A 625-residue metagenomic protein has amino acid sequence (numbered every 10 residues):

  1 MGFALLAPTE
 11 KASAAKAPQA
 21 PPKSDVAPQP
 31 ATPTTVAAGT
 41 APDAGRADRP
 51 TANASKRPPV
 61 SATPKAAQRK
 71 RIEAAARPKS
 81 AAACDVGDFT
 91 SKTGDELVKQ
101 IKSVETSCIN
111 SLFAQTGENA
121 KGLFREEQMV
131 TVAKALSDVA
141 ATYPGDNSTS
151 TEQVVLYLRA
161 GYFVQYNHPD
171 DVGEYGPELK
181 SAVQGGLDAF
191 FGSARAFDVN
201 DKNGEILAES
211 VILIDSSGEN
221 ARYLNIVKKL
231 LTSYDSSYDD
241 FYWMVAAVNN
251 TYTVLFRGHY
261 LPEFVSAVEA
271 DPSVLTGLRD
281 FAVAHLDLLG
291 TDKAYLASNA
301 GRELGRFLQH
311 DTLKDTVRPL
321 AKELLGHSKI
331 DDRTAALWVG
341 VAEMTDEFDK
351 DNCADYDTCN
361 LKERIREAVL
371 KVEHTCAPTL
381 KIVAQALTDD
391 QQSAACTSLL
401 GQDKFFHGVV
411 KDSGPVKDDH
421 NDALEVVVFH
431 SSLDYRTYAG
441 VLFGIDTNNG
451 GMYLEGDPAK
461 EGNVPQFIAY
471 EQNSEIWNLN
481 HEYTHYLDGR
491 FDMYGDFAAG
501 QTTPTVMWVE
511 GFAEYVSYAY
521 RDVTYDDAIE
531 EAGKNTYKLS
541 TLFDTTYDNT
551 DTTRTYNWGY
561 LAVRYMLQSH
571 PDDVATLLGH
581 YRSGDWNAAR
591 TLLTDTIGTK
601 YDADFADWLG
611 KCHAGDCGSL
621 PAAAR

Functional and structural regions predicted by a protein language model:
M1-G2: Sec-dependent N-terminal signal peptides
L5-K11, K16, P21-T131, D146-T149 (+8 more regions): Non-catalytic architectural context of zinc metalloproteases
L6, T503-D572: Metalloprotease/metallohydrolase-associated module, dominated by Zn2+-dependent proteases
E73-G277: Noncatalytic N-terminal accessory/assembly modules of large enzymes
A133, C396-L399, D403, N480 (+5 more regions): Extracytoplasmic/secreted envelope proteins and their assembly/folding machinery, especially bacterial periplasmic
L156-V164, N299-R306, E514-Y515, Y560-Q568: Short, hydrophobic/amphipathic alpha-helical patches that form generic packing surfaces within helical domains
V172-G173, S217-N220, P262-A270, T312-D315 (+2 more regions): Structural helix-adjacent loops and short alpha-helical linkers that scaffold large soluble proteins
E455-E530: Zinc-dependent metallopeptidase catalytic helix centered on the HExxH motif and its immediate flanking segment
